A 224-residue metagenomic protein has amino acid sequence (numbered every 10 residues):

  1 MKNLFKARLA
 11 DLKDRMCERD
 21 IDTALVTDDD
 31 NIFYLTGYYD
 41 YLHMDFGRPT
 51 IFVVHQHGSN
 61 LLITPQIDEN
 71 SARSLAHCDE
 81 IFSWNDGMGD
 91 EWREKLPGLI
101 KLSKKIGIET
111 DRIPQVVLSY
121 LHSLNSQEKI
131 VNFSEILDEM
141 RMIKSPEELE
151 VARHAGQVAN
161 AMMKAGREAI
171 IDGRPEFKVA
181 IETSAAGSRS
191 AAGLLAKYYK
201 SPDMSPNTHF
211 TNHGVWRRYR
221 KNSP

Functional and structural regions predicted by a protein language model:
M1-F5, I171-E182: Signal-transducing coiled-coil linker helices
M1-M162: A composition/biophysics-driven feature that prefers long, compositionally simple stretches
I32-M44, S134-L137, I143, E176-P224: Short catalytic-site patches enriched in acidic/histidine residues that coordinate or position cofactors/metals
S126, H154-K164, E168-P175, S184-A192: Generic secondary-structure signature for well-ordered alpha-helical cores
